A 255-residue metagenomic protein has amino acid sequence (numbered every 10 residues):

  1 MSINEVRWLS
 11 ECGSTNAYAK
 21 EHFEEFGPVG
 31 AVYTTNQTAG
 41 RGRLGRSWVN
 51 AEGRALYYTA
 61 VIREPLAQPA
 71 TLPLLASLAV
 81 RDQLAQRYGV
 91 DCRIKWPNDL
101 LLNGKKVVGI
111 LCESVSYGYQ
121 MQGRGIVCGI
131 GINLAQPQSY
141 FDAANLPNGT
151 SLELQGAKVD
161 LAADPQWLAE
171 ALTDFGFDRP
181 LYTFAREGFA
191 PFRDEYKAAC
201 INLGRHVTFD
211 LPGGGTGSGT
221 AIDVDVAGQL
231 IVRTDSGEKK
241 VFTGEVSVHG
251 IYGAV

Functional and structural regions predicted by a protein language model:
M1-V90, K106-V108, V115-S116, A254-V255: N-terminal lobe of the biotin/lipoate ligase/transferase fold
P65-A67, L74-C92, L102-V255: Long, positively charged amphipathic alpha-helical accessory segments at protein N-termini or as interdomain linkers
